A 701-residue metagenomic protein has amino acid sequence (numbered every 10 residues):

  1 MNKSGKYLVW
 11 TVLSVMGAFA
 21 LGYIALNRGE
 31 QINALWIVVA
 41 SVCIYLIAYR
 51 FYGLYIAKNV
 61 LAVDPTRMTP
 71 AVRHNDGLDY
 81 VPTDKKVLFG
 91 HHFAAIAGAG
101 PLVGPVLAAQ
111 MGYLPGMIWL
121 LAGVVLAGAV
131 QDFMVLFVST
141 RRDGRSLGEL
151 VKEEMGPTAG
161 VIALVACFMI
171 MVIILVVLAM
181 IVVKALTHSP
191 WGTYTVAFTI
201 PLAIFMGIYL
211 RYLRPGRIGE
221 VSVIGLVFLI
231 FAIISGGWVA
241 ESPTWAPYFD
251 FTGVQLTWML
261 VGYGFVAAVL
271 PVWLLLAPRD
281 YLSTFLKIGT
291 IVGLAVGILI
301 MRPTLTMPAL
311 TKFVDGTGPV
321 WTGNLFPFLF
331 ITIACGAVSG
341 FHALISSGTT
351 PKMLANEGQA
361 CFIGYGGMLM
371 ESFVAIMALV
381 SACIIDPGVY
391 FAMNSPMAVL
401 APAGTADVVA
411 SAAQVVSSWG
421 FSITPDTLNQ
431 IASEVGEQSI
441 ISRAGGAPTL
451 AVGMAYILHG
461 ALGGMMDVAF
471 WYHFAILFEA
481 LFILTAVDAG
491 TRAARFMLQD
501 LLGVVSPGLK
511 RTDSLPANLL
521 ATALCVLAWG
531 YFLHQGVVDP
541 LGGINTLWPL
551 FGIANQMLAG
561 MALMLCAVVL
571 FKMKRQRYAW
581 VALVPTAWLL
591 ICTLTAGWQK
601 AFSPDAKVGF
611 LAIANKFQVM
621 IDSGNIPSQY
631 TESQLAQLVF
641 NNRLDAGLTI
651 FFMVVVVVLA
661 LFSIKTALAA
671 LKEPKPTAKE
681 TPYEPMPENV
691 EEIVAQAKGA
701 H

Functional and structural regions predicted by a protein language model:
M1-S14, I47-L102, T284, N324 (+1 more regions): Membrane-interface "cap" regions at the ends of multi-pass membrane proteins
A18-Q31, L102, L114, V172-H188 (+10 more regions): Transmembrane helix-loop junctions in multi-pass membrane proteins
G22-R28, N33, D79-R142, E153-P157 (+7 more regions): Membrane-interface helix-loop-helix modules in multi-pass membrane proteins
Q31-R50, A108-V138, G148, W191-A203 (+3 more regions): Extracellular loop-to-transmembrane helix junctions
C43-G53, C167, V172-I174, V227-A232 (+9 more regions): Selective recognition of specific alpha-helical transmembrane segments in multi-pass small-molecule
L54-V81, L107, L121, V130-A159 (+5 more regions): Flexible loop linkers connecting adjacent transmembrane helices in multi-pass alpha-helical membrane transporters
E154-V172, G366-F373, A444-G446, M465-A475 (+4 more regions): Loop-to-transmembrane helix boundary motifs in multi-pass membrane proteins
I298-V314, L369-G453, A489, H534-D539: Extracellular/periplasmic helix-exit of transmembrane alpha-helices
